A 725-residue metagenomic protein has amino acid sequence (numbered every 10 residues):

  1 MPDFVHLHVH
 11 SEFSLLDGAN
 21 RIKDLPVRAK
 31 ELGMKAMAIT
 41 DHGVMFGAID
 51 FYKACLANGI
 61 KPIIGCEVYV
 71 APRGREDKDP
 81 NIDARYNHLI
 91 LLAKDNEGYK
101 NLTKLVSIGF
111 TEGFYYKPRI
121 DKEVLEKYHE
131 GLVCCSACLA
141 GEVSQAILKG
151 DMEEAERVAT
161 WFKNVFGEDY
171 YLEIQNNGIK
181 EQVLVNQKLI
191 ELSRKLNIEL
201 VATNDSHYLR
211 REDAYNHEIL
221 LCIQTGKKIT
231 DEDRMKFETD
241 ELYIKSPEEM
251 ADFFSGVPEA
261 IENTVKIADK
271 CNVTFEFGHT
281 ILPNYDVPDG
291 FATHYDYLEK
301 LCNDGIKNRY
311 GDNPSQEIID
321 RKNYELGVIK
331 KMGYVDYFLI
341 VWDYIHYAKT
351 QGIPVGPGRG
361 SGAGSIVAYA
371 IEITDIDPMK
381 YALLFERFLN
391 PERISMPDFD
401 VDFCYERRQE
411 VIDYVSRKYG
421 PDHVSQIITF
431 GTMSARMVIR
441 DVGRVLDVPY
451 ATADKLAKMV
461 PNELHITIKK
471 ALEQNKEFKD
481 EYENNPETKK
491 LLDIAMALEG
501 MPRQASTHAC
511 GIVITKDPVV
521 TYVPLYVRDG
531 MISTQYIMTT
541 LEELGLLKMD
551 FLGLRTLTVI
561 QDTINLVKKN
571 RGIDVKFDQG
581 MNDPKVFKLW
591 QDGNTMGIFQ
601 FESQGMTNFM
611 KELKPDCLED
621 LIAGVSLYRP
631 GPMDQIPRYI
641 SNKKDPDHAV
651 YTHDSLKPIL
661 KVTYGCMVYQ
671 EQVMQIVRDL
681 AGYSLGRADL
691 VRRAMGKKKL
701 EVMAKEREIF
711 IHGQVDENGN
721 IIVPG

Functional and structural regions predicted by a protein language model:
M1-G725: Alpha-helical scaffold/interaction cores of sigma-54-like transcription cofactors and many family A DNA polymerases
